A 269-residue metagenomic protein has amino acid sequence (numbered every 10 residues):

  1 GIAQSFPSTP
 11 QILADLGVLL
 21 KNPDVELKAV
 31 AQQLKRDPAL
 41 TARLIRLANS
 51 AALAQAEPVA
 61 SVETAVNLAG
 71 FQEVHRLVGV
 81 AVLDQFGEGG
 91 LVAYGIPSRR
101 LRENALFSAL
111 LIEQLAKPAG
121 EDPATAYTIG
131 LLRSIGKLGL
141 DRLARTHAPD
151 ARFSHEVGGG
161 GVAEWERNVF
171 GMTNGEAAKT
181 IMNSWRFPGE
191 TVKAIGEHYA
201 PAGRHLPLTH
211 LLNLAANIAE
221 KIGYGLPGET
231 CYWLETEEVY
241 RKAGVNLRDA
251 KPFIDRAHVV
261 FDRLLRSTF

Functional and structural regions predicted by a protein language model:
G1-D150, H155-E156, G160-E237: Conserved alpha-helical "signature site" that marks functionally important helical segments or helix/loop junctions
N217, E237-F269: Terminal helices and disordered tails flanking the catalytic cores of nucleotide-processing hydrolases
